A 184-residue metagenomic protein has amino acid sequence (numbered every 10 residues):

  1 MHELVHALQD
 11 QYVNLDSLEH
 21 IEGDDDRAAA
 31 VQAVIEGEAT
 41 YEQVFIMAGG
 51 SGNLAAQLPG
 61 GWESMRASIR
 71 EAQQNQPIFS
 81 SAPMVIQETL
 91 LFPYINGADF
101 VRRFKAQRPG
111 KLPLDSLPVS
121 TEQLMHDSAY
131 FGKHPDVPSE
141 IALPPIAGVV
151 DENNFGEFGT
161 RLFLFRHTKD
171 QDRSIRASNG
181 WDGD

Functional and structural regions predicted by a protein language model:
M1, A28-E36, Q87-A98: Solvent-exposed, acidic/flexible segments
E3-L4, E42, F100: Short, hydrophobic/aromatic alpha-helical segments in well-folded domains
E3-Q11: Catalytic glutamate of the conserved HExxH
A7, F45, R103-Q107: Generic, well-ordered alpha-helical scaffold segments in large soluble proteins
A7, G37, G61, A72-S80: Soluble acyl-CoA-dependent acyltransferase catalytic core bearing the H(X)4D motif
D10, A48-G52, E71-Q76, E122-M125: Secretory-pathway/luminal and periplasmic proteins that interact with or process carbohydrate-rich
Q11-S68: Post-HExxH zinc-binding segment in Zn-dependent metallohydrolases
Q74-G183: Pan-zinc metallopeptidase signature
